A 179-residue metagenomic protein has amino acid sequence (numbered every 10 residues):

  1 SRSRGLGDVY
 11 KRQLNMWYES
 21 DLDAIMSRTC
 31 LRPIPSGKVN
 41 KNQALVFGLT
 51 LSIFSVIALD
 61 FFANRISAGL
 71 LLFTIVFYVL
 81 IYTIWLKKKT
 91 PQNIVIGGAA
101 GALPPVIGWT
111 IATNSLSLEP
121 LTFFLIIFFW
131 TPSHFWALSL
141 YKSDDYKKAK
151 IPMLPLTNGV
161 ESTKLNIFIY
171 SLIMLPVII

Functional and structural regions predicted by a protein language model:
S1-Y10: Single conserved hydrophobic/aromatic residue that forms the stacking wall/gate of nucleotide- or nucleobase-binding
G7, L51, T74-Y78, A100-G101 (+3 more regions): Transmembrane alpha-helical core residues of multi-pass small-molecule transporters, especially secondary transporters
M16, S20-D21, L86-G97, N114-P120 (+1 more regions): A cytosolic-side transmembrane-helix exit/cap motif
Y18-V39, W136-T163: Cytosolic, membrane-interface loops and tails of multi-pass inner-membrane proteins
R28-G69, V160-I179: Multi-pass membrane catalytic core of lipid/isoprenoid biosynthesis enzymes
K41-I111: Intramembrane alpha-helical segments
G98-S139, S143-D144, V160-E161, N166: Functional transmembrane core segments of multi-pass inner-membrane proteins
